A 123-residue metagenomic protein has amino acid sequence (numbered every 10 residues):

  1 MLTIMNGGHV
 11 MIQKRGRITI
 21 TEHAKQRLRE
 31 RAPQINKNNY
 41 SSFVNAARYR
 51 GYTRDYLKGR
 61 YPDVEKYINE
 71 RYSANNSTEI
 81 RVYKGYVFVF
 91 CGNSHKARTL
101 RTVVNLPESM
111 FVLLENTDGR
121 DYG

Functional and structural regions predicted by a protein language model:
L2-G123: Ribonuclease/tRNase effector modules and their secretory precursors
